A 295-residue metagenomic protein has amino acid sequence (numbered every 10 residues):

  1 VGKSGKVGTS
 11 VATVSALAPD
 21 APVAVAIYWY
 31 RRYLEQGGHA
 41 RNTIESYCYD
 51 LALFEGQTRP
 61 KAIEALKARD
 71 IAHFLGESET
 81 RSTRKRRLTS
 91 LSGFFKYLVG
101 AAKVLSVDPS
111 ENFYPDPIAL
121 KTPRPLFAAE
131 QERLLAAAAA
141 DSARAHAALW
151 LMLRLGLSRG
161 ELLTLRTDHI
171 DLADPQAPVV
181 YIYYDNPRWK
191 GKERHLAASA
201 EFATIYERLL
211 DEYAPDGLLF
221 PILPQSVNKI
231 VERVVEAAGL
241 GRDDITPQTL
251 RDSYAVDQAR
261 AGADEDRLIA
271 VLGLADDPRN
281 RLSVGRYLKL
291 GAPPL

Functional and structural regions predicted by a protein language model:
V1-Q36: N-terminal DNA-binding module of tyrosine recombinases/phage integrases
Y28-K121: N-terminal core-binding DNA-recognition domain of tyrosine recombinases/integrases
I44, L91, A148-L149, G156 (+2 more regions): Alpha-helix N-cap/helix-start motif at helix boundaries, enriched for small hydrophobics
P117-R133, W189-A200, P215: DNA breakage-rejoining catalytic core of tyrosine-based enzymes
E130-R159: Basic, Lys/Arg- and aromatic-enriched nucleic-acid-binding interface segment
T164-T204: Conserved tyrosine-mediated DNA breakage-rejoining catalytic core shared by Y-recombinases
A197-R242, Y254: Active-site/catalytic core of tyrosine-dependent DNA strand-transfer enzymes
A214-D216, E232-A270, L274-D277, K289 (+1 more regions): Short, basic (Lys/Arg/His-rich) helix/loop patches that form interaction surfaces in the mid-to-C-terminal regions
